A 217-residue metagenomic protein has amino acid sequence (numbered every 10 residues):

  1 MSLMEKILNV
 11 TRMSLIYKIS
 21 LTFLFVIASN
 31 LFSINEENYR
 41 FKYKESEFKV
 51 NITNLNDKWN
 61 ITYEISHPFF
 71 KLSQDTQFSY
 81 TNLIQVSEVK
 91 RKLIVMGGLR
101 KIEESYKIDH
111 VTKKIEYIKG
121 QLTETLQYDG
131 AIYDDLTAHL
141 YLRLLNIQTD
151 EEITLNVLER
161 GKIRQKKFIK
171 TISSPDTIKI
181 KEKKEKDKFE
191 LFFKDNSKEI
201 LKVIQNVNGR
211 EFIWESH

Functional and structural regions predicted by a protein language model:
S2, S33, A131-I132: Exposed, low-complexity/repetitive linear segments and helix-based recognition motifs, biased toward charged/polar
K6-S20: Bacterial N-terminal signal peptides that target proteins for export
M13-L15, F32-N35: Absolute protein N-terminus
L21-F32: Hydrophobic h-region of N-terminal signal peptides that target proteins for export in Gram-negative bacteria
I34-I108, D150-H217: Acidic, serine/threonine-rich low-complexity disordered tracts
G97-D150: Surface-exposed, polar helix/loop patches in the mature regions of secreted/periplasmic/lumenal proteins that form
